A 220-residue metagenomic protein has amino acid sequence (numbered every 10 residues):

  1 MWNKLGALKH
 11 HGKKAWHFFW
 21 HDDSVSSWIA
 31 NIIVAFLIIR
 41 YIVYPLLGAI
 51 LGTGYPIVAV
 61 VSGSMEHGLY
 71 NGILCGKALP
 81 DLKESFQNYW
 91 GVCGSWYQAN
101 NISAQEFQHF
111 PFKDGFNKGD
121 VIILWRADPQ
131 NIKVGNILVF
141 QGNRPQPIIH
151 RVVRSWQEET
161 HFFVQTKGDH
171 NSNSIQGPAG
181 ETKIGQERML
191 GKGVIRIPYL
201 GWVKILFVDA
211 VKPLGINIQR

Functional and structural regions predicted by a protein language model:
M1-D120, W125-P129, R196-R220: Protein maturation boundaries and topogenic segments
S62, R154-W156, G191: A residue-level detector for short acidic-glycine micro-motifs
V134-I137, I148-W156: Short beta-strand-centered aromatic/proline hotspots
I137-Q141, T166: Short beta-strand segments that buttress and anchor functional surface loops
Q141-H150, E181-G185: Short coil-to-beta-strand transition motifs
E159-F207: Extended, hydrophilic extramembrane loops/domains of integral membrane proteins
